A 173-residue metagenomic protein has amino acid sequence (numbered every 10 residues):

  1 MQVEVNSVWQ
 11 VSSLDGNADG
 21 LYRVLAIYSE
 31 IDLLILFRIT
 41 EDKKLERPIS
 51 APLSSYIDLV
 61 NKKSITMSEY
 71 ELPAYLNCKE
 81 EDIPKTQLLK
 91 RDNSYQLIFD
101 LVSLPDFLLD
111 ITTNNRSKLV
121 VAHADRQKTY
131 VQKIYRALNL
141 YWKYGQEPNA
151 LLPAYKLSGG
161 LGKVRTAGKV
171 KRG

Functional and structural regions predicted by a protein language model:
M1-G173: Secondary-structure boundary/capping micro-motif
